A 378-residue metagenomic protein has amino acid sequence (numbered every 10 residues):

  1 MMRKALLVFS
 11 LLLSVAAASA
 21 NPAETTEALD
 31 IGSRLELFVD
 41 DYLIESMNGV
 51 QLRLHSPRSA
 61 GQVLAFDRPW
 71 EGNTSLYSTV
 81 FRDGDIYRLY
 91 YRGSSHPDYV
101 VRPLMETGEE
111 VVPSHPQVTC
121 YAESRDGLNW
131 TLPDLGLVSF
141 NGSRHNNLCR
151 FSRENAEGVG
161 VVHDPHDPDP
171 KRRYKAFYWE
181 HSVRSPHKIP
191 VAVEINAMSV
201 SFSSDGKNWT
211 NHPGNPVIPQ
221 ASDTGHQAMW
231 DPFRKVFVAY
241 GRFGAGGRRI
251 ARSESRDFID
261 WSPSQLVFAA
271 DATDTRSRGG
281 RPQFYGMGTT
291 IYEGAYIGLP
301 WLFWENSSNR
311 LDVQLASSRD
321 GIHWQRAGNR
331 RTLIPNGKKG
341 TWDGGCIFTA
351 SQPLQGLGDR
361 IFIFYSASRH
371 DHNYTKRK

Functional and structural regions predicted by a protein language model:
M1-A5: Positively charged n-region of N-terminal signal peptides that target proteins for export
L6-A16: Bacterial N-terminal signal peptides
N21-K378: Carbohydrate-active catalytic/glycan-binding domains of CAZyme proteins, especially the secreted or lumenal ectodomains
